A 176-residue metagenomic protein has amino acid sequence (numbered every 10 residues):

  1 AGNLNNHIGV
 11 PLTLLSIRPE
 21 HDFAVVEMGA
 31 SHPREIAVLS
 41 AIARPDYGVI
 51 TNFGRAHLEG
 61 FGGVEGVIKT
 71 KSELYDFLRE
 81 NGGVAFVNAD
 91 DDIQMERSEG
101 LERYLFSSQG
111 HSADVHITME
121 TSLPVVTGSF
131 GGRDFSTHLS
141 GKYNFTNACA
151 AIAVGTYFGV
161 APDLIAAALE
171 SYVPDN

Functional and structural regions predicted by a protein language model:
A1-I8, M28, I50-F53: Short beta-strand-centered segment that lines the nucleotide-binding/catalytic pocket of NTP-utilizing
G2, L12, A37, S72: Active-site phosphate/pyrophosphate- and oxyanion-stabilizing loops and adjacent acidic/basic residues in soluble
H7, P33, K69-S72: Structural motif corresponding to alpha-helix initiation and N-cap regions
H7-A24: P-loop NTPase switch/communication element
S16-P19, A41-I42, D76-E80: Conserved catalytic network of the ASCE P-loop NTPase/AAA+ motor domain
D22-P33: Switch II (G3) loop of P-loop NTPases
R44-D46: Proline-aspartate-enriched helix->loop->beta-strand connector
V49-N176: Acidic, Mg2+-coordinating active-site environments of NTP-dependent enzymes
